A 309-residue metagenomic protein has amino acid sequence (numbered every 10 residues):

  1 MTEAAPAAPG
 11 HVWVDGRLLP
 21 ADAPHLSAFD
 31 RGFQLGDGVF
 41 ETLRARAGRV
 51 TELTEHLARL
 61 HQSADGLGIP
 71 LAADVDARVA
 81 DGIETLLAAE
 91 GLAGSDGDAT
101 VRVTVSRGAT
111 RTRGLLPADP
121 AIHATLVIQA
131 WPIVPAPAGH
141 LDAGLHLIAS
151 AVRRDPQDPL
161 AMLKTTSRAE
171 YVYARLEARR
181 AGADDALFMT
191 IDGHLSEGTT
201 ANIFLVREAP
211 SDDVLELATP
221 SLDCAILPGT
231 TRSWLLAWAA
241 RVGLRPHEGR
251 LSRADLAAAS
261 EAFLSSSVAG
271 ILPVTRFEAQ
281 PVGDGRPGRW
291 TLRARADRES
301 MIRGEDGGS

Functional and structural regions predicted by a protein language model:
M1-A186, I191-H194, S211, S233-S309: Conserved alpha/beta cores of soluble small-molecule-handling proteins
P120, C224-A225: Extended, low-hydrophobicity, polar/charged segments
L187, H194-L222, P228: Glycine- and Gly-Pro-enriched alpha-helical subdomains that act as flexible, kink-prone "lid/hinge" or packing modules
